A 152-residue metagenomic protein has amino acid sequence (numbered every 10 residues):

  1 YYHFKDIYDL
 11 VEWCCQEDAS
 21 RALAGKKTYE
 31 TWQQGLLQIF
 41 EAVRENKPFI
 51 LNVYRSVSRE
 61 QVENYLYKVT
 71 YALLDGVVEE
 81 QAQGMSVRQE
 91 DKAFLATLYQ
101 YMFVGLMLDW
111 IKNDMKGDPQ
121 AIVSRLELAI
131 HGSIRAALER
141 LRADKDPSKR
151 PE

Functional and structural regions predicted by a protein language model:
Y1-A24, Q33, L37, R44: An amphipathic alpha-helix adjacent to DNA-recognition modules
Y1-H3, Y8-L10, N46, R59 (+3 more regions): N-terminal intrinsically disordered, cationic/polar leader segments that include organellar targeting peptides
C14-R21, N46, I50, L73-Q81 (+2 more regions): A short secondary-structure junction motif
A19, L23, R44, F103-M115: Regular secondary-structure segments
E30-E79: Helical hydrophobic small-molecule/effector-binding pocket
R59-G84, E90-G105, R135: Amphipathic alpha-helical packing segments from all-alpha helical-bundle domains
E79, A93, D109-E152: C-terminal peripheral helix-coil segments that are non-catalytic and often amphipathic
S86-V87, E152: Cytosolic nucleotide-binding catalytic cores of signal-transduction proteins
